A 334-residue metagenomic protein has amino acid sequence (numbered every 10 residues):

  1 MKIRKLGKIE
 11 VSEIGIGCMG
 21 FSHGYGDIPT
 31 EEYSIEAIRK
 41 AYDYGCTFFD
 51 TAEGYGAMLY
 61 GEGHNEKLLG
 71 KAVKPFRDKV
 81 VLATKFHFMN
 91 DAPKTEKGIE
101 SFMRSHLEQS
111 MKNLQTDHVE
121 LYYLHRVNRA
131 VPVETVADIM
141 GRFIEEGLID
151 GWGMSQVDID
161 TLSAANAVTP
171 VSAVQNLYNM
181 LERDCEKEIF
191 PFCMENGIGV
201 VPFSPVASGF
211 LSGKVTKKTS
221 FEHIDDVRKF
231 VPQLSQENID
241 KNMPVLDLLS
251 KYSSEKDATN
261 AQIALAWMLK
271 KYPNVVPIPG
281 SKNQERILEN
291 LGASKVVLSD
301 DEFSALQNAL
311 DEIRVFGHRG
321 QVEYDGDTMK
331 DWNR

Functional and structural regions predicted by a protein language model:
M1, I224-K251, E255, K270 (+2 more regions): Terminal-tail/helix-coil boundary detector
M1-V80, W332-R334: N-terminal binding-site loop/beta-alpha segment at the start of enzyme catalytic domains that lines or forms
I16, S34, F49, L69 (+12 more regions): Conserved, mostly hydrophobic/aromatic
G20-E32, M89-F102: Active-site mouth loops of central-metabolism enzymes
I38, E66, G70, L107-E108 (+7 more regions): Generic structural signal for well-ordered alpha-helices, preferentially at hydrophobic/aromatic core positions
R39, N90-D184, E188: Glycine/proline-rich, positively charged, aromatic-decorated active-site loop/lid region on the catalytic face
L148, N166-A173, M194-V201, P273-V275: Glycine-enriched alpha-helix->loop->beta-strand junction motifs that scaffold or abut catalytic
C185-H223, T259: Aromatic-lined glycan-binding groove of carbohydrate-active enzymes
